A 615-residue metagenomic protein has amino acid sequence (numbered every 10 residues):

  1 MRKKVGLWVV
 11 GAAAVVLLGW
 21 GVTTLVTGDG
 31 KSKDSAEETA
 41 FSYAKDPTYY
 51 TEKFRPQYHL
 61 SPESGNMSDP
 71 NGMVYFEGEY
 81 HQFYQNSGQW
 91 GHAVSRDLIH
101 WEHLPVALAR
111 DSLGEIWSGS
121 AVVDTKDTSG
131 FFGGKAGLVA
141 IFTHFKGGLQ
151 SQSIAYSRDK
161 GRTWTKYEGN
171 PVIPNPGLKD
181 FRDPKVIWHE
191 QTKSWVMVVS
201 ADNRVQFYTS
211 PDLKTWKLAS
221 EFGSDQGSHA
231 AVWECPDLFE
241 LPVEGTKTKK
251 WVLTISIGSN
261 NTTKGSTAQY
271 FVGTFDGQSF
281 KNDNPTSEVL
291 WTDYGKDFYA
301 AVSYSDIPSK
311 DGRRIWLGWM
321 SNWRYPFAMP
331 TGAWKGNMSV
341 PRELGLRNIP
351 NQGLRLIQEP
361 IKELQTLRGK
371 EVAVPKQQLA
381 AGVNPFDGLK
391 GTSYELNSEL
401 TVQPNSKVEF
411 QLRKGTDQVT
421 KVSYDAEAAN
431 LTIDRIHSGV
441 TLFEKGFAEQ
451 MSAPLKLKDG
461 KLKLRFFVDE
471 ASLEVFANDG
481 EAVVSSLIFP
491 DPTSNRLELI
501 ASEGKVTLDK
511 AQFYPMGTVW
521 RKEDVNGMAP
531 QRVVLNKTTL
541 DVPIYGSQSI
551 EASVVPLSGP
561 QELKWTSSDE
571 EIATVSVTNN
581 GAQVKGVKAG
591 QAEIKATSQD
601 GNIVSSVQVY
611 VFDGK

Functional and structural regions predicted by a protein language model:
G6-T24: Sec-dependent N-terminal signal peptides of Gram-positive bacterial secreted proteins and lipoproteins
L25, K31-D183, W188-A231, P242-D293 (+5 more regions): Beta-rich carbohydrate-recognition and catalytic domains
D97, D159, D212, G415-D417 (+3 more regions): Change "in extracellular beta-sheet-rich domains … of secreted and cell-surface proteins" to "in beta-sheet-rich domains
S151, S194, K250, N405-E409 (+8 more regions): Exposed beta-strand and adjacent loop surfaces of beta-rich binding modules that mediate intermolecular recognition
K166-E168, T507, I603-V607: Extracellular and select intracellular beta-sandwich modules with Ser/Thr-enriched, small-residue motifs on
G245-T246, T274-E288, T292-A300, Y304-A529 (+1 more regions): Beta-rich accessory regions
G527-K615: Extracytoplasmic soluble-region selector
